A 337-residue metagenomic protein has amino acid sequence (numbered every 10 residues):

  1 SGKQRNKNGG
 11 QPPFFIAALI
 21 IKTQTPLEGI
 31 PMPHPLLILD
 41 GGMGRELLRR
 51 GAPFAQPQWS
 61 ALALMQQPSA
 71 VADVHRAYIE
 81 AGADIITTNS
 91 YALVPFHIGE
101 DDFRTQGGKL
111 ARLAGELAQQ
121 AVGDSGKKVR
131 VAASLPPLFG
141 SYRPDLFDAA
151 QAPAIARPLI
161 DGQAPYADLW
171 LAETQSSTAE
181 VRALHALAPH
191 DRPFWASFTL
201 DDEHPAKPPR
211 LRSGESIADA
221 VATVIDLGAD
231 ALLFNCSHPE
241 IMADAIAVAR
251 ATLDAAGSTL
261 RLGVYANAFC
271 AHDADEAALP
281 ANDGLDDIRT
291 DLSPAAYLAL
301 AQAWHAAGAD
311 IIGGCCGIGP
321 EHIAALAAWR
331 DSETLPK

Functional and structural regions predicted by a protein language model:
Q4-A18, Q24-G29: Positively charged N-terminal leader segments that act as targeting/secretion signals
I20-I21, A328: Juxtamembrane/membrane-water interface recognition
P26-K337: Domain-level signal for soluble alpha/beta catalytic cores
